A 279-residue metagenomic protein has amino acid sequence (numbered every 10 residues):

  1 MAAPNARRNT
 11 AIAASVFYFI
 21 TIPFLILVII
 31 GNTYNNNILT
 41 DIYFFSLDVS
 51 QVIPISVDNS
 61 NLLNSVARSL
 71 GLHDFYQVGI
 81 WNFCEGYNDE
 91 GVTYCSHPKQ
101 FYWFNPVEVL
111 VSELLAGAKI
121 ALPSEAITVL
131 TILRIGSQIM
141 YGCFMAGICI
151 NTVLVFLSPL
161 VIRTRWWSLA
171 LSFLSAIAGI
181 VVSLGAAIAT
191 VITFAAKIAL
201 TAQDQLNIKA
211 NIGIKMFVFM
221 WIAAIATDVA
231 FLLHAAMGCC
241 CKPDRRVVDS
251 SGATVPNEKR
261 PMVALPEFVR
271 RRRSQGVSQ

Functional and structural regions predicted by a protein language model:
M1-A2, C240-Q279: Intrinsically disordered, low-complexity terminal tails of fungal membrane proteins
M1-A2, S124-M140, Q203-V218: Juxtamembrane membrane-interface segments at transmembrane-helix boundaries in membrane proteins
A2-N37, Y43, M140-T193, M220-A223 (+1 more regions): Signature of small four-pass
L25-V28, L39-G136: A surface-exposed beta-alpha-beta supersecondary segment
N37-V57, F144, A202-F231: Extracellular loop 3-seventh transmembrane helix
D41-V52, L174, A178, P243-N257: Cytosolic juxtamembrane regulatory segments of membrane proteins
E108, L115, I120-V153, L174-F194 (+2 more regions): Hydrophobic alpha-helical transmembrane segments of integral membrane proteins
F194-Q203: Peri-membrane helix termini and adjoining interfacial loops of integral membrane proteins
